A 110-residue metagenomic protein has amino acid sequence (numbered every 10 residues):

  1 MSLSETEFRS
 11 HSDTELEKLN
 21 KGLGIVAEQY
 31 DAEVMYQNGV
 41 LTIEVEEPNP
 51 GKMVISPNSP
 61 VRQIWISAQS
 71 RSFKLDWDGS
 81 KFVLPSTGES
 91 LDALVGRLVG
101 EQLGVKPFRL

Functional and structural regions predicted by a protein language model:
S2-V54, N58-L110: N-terminal intrinsically disordered, cationic/polar leader segments that include organellar targeting peptides
